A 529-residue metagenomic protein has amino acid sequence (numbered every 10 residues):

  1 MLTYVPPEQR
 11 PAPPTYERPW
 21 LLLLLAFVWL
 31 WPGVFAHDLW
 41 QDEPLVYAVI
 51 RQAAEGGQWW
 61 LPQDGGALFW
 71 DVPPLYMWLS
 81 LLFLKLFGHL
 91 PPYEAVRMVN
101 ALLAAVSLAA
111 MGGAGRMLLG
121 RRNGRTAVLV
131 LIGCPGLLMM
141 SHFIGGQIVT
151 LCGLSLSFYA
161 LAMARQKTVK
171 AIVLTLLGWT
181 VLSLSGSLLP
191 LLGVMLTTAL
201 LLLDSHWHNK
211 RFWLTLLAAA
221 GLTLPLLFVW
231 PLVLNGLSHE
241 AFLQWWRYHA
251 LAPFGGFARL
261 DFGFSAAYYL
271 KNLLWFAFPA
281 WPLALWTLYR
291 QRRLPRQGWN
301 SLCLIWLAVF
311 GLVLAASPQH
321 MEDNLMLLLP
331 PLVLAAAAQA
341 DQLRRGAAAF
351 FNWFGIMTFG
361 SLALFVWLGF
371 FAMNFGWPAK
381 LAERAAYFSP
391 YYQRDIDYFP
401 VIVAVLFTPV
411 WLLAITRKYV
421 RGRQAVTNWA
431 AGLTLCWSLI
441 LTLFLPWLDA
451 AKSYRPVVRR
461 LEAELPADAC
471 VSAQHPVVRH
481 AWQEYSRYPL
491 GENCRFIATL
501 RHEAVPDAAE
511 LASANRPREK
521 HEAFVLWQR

Functional and structural regions predicted by a protein language model:
P13-E43, G221-N235: Transmembrane signal-anchor helices characteristic of membrane glycosylation enzymes that use polyprenol
P14-L24, M111-G133: Transmembrane-helix signature of polytopic, membrane-embedded enzymes that assemble or transfer cell-envelope glycans
F27-W29, V46-L68, L75, L82: Extracytosolic helix-loop segments that constitute the early lumenal/periplasmic catalytic or substrate-binding loops
V46-Q52, L177-W179, L184-S185, L189-C303 (+2 more regions): Transmembrane-lumen/periplasm boundary regions of multi-pass, lipid-linked membrane glycan transferases
Y93, R97, G136-T150, S187: Short acidic/glycine- and proline-prone juxtamembrane loop motifs at membrane-interface regions of multi-pass membrane
M98-L118, L156: Transmembrane-helix motifs of polytopic, lipid-linked glycan transferases
R116-R122, S157-L174, W179-L182, Q291-R292 (+1 more regions): Membrane-interface transmembrane helices that cradle and orient dolichyl/undecaprenyl
V401-I415, R423-D507, R516-Q528: Short periplasmic/luminal acceptor-recognition loop of GT-C membrane glycosyltransferases, typified by
